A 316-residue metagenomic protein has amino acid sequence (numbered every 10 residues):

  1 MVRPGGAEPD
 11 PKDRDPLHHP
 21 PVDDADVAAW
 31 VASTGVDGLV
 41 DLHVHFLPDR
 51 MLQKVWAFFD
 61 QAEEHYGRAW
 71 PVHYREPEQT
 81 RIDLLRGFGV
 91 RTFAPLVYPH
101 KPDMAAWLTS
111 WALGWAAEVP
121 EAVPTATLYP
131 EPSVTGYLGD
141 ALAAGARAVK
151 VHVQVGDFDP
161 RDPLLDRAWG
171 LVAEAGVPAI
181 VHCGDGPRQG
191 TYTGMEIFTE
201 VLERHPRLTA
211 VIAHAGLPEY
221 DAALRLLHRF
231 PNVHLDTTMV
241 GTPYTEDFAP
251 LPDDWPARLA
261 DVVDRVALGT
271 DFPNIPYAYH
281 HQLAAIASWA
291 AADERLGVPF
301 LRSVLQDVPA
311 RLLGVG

Functional and structural regions predicted by a protein language model:
V2-L42, D49-L84, T92, V262-R265 (+1 more regions): Mid-to-C-terminal alpha-helical segments outside catalytic/metal-binding sites
D13-D23, R147-A148, R161-A267: Catalytic pocket-lining loop regions of alpha/beta-barrel enzymes, especially the amidohydrolase/enolase/GH5 lineages
L39-L42, A94-L96, T125-A126, K150 (+3 more regions): Active-site neighborhood of phospho(di)ester-bond hydrolases with catalytic His/Asp-centered motifs
H43, A112, A141, V149 (+6 more regions): Conserved, mostly hydrophobic/aromatic
H45-R50, H100-D103, E131-V134, G156 (+4 more regions): Active-site environment of divalent metal-dependent phosphoester hydrolases
R75-L85, W107, P130-A141: Short, acidic/polar
I82-L85, G89-M104, W111-L113, A117-Y129 (+1 more regions): Short, well-structured secondary-structure segments
M104-S110, S133-G136, F158-A168, T191: Active-site-adjacent beta->alpha loops and helix N-cap segments on the catalytic face of soluble alpha/beta enzymes
